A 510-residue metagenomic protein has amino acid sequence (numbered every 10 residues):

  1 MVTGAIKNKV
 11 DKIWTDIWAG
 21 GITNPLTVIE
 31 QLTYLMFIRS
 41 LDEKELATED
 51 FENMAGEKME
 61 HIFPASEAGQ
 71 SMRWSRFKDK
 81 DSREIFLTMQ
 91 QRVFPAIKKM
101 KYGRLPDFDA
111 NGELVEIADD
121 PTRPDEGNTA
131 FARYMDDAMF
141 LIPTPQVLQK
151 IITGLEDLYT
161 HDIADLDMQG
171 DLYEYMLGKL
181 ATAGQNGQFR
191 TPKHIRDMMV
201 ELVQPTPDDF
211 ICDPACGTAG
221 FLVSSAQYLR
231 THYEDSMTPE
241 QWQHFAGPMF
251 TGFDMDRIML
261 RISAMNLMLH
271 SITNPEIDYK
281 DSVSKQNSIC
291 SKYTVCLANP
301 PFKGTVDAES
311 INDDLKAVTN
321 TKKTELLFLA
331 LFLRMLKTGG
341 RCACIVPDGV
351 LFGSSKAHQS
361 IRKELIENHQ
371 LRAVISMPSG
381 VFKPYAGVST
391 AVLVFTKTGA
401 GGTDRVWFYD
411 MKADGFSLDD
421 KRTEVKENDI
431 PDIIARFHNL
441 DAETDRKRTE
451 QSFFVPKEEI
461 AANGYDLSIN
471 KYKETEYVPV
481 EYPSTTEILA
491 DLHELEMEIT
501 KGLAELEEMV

Functional and structural regions predicted by a protein language model:
M1-L202, T206-P207, P275-N287, S376-G380 (+2 more regions): Non-catalytic, mostly N-terminal accessory regions of nucleic-acid modification and defense proteins
T23, D307-T324, D348-A357, P378-Y385 (+3 more regions): Short, contiguous acidic/charged loop-to-helix segments that flank catalytic cores in large enzymes
V28, M255-I262, K322-F395: Conserved Class I SAM-dependent methyltransferase catalytic core
R39-E45, L180, A219, L229 (+4 more regions): A generic secondary-structure signal for well-formed alpha-helical elements
Q188-A298, K303-D307, D314, K322 (+3 more regions): Conserved S-adenosyl-L-methionine
A246, K292, C296, V388-S389 (+3 more regions): A generic structural signal for well-ordered coil/turn residues at beta-strand boundaries that shape enzyme active-site
M268, P301, K337, R341 (+9 more regions): Hydrophobic alpha-helix feature that most strongly marks membrane-spanning transmembrane helices and their immediate
Q370-L371, K383-I433: C-terminal, active-site-flanking charged/polar segments
